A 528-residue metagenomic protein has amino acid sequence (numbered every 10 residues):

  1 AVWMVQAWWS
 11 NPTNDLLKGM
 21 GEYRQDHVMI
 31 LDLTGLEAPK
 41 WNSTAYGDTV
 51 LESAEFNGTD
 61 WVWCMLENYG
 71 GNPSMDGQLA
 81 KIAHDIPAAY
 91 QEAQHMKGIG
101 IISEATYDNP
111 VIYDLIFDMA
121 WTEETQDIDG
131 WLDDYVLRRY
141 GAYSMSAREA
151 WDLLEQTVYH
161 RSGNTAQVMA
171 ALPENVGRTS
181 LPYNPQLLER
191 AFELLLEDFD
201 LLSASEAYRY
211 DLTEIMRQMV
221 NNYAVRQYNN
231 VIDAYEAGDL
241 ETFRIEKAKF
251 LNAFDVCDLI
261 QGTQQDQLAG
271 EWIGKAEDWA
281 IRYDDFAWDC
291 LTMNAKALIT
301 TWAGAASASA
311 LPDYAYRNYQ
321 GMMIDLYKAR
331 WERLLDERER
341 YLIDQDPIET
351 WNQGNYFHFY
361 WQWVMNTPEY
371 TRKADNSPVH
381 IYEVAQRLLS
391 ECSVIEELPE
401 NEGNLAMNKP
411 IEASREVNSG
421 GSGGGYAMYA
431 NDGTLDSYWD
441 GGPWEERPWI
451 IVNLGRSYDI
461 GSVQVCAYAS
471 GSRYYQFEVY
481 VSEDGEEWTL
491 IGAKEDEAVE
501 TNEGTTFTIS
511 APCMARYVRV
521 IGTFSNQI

Functional and structural regions predicted by a protein language model:
A1-S144, E155, H160, P173-V176 (+5 more regions): Catalytic-core regions of glycoside hydrolase
M96, Y458-I460, Y474, A515: Core-facing hydrophobic residues within beta-strands of well-ordered domains
T165-S203: C-terminal functional modules
R209-N408: Mature N-terminal, pre-catalytic/accessory segment of carbohydrate-active enzymes
E397-S457, Y468-R473, A493-N502: Disordered, acidic Ser/Thr/Pro-rich linker "stalks" and the adjacent N-terminal cap of the next globular domain
S414, G442-P448, A469-I528: Trp- and acidic/polar-enriched beta-sheet ligand-binding modules for extracellular glycan and matrix recognition
Q464-C466: Short edge beta-strand/loop segments characteristic of extracellular beta-sandwich folds
